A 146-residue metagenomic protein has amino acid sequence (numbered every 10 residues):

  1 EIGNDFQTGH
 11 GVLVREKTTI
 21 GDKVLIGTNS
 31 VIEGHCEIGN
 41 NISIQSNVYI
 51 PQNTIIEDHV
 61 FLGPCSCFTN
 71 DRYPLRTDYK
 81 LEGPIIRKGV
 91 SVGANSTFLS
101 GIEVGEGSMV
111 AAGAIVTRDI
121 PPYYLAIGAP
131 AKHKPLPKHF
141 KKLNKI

Functional and structural regions predicted by a protein language model:
G3-N4, G9-H10, R15-E16, G21-D22 (+18 more regions): Left-handed beta-helix
P122-K145: Conserved beta-strand-loop-alpha-helix hinge in the C-terminal portion of ABC ATPase nucleotide-binding domains
